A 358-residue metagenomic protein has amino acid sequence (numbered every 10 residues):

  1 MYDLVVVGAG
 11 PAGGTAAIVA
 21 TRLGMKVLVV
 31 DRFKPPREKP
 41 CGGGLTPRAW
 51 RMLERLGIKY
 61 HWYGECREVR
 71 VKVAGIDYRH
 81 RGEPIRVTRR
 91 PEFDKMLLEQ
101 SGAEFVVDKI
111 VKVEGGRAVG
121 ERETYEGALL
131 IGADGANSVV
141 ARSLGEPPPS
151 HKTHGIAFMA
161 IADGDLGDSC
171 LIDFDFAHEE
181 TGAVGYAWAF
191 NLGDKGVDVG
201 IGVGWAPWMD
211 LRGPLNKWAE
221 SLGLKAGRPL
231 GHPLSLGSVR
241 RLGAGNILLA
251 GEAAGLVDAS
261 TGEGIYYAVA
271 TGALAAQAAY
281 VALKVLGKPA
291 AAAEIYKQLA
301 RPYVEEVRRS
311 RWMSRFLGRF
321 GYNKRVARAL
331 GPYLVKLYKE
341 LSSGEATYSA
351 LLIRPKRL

Functional and structural regions predicted by a protein language model:
L4, M25-V27, Y60, L130-A133: Hydrophobic anchor at the start of a short beta-strand that flanks the dinucleotide cofactor-binding loop
V5, A9, I18-P40: Glycine-rich FAD pyrophosphate-binding loop
G13-G14: N-terminal Rossmann-fold NAD(P) dinucleotide-binding loop
F33-L56: Conserved N-terminal glycine-rich FAD pyrophosphate-binding loop of Rossmann-like flavoproteins
R51-L56, Y63-S143, H151-H154: Conserved N-terminal helical subregion
I110, W205-A278: FAD/FMN-dependent oxidoreductases across multiple families
N137-M209: Conserved FAD-binding catalytic core of PHBH/FMO-like flavoproteins
Y280-L358: C-terminal helical "tail/cap" subdomain of flavin- and related membrane-associated enzymes
